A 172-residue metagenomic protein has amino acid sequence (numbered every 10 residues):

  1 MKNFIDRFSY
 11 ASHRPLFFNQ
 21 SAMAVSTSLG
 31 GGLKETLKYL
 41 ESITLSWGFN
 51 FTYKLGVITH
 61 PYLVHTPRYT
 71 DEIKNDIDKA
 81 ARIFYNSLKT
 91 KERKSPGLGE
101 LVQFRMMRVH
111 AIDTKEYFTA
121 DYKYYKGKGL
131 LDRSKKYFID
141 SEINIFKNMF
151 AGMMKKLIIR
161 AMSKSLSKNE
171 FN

Functional and structural regions predicted by a protein language model:
M1-G48: Helix-loop-strand module that forms the ligand-binding subsite of alpha/beta enzymes
A11, I43, W47-N50, A80-K91: Change "in soluble alpha/beta enzymes" to "in soluble alpha/beta proteins
P15, K54, K91-S95: Short, polar/charged, Gly/Pro-enriched helix-capping and turn/loop motifs at alpha-helix termini and inter-helix linkers
L37, H65-T66: Short aromatic-enriched loop/helix-cap "lid" or pocket-rim segments at secondary-structure transitions that line
F49-I58: Short beta-strand elements in bilobed, periplasmic/extracellular small-molecule ligand-binding domains
I58-L63, Y69: Active-site rim beta-loop-alpha module in soluble metabolic enzymes
D71-N172: C-terminal and late-domain segments of enzyme folds
